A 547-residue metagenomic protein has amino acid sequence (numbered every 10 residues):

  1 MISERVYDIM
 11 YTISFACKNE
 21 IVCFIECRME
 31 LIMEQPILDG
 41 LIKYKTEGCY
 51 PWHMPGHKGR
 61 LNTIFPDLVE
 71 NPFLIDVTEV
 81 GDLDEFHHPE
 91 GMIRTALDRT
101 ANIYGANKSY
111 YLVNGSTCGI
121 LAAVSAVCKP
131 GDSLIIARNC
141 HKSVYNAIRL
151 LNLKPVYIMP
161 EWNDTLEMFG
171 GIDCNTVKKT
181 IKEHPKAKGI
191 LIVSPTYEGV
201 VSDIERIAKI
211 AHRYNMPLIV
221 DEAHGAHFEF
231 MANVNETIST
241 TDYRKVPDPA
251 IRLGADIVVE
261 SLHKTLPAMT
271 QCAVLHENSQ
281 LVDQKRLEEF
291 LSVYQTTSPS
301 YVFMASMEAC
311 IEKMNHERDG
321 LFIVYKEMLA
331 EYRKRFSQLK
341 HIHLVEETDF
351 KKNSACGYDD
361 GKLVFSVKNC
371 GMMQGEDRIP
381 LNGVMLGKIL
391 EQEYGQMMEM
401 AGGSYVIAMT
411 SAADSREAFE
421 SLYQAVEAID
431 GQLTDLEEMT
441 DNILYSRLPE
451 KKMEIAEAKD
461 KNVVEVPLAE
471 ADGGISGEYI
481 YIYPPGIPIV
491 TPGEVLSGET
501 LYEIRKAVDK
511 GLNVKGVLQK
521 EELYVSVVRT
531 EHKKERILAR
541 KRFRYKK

Functional and structural regions predicted by a protein language model:
I2-F15, E20-F24, R536, R542: N-terminal amphipathic/hydrophobic targeting modules at extreme N-termini, encompassing cleavable Sec/SRP-type signal
D8, N513-I537: Charge-dense polyanion-binding interfaces
R28-G91, R540-R542: N-terminal "arm"/small-domain region of PLP-dependent enzymes with the aminotransferase-like
E34-I42, P66-D67, I103-A106, S116-V345 (+1 more regions): Conserved PLP-enzyme active-site core in the AAT-like
G59, Y197, H263-T265, Q280-V282 (+6 more regions): Short, glycine-/Ser/Thr-/acidic-enriched flexible segments
F73-G115: Conserved N-terminal alpha-helix of the aminotransferase class I/II PLP-enzyme fold
L97, P247, G387: Generic structural marker for isolated residues within well-ordered, non-membrane alpha-helices of soluble domains
A330-V517: Conserved C-terminal alpha-helix-loop-beta "cap" of PLP-dependent enzymes that closes/shapes the active-site mouth
